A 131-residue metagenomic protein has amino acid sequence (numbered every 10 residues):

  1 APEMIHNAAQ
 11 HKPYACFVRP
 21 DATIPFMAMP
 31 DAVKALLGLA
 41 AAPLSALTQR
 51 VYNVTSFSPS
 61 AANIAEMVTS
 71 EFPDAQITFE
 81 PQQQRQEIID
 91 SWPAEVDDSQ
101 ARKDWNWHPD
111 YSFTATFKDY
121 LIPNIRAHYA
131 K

Functional and structural regions predicted by a protein language model:
A1-A15, P25-F26: Oxidoreductase cofactor-interface core, primarily capturing Rossmann-like NAD(P)-dependent enzymes
F17-P20, P25-K131: C-terminal substrate-binding subdomain of Rossmann-fold SDR/epimerase-dehydratase oxidoreductases
